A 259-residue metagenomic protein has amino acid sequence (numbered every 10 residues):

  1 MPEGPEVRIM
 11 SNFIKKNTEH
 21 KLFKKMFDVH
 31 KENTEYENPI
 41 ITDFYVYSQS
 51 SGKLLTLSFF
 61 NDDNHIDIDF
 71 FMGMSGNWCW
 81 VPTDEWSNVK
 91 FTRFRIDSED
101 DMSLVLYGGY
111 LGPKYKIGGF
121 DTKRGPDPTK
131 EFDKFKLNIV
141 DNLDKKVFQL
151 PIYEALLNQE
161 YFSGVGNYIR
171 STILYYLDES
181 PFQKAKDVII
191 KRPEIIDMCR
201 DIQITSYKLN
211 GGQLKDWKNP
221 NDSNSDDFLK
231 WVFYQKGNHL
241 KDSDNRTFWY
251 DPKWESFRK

Functional and structural regions predicted by a protein language model:
M1-K114, I190-P193, M198-D201, Q235-K236 (+1 more regions): Gly/Gly-Pro- and Ser/Thr-rich, intrinsically disordered tail segments characteristic of DNA damage-repair and tolerance
K15, E19, Y161, L174 (+2 more regions): Hydrophobic/aromatic-lined pockets within catalytic cores
E19-L22, I152, G164, Y207-G211: Residue-level signal for secondary-structure boundary elements
H30-E32, N38-T42, W78-V81, I117 (+4 more regions): Short secondary-structure boundary micro-motifs
T34, Q149, N158, Y207-N210: Preference for short coil/turn "hinge" residues that link or interrupt alpha-helices
S48, Y161-F162, L240: Residue-level marker of motif borders
N64-E179, Q183-K184, V188-D197, D244 (+1 more regions): Phosphate/anion-contacting hairpin/loop surfaces
I202-K259: C-terminal accessory segment of soluble enzyme catalytic cores
